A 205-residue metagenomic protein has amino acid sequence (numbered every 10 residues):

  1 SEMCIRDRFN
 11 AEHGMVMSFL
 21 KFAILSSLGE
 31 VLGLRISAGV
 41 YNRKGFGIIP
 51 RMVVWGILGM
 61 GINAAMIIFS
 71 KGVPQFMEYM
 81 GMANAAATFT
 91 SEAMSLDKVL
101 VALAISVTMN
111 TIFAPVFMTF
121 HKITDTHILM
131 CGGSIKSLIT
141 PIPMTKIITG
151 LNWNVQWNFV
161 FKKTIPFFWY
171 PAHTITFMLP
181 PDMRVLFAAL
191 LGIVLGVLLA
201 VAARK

Functional and structural regions predicted by a protein language model:
M3-I5: Short, small-residue-biased leader/transition segments that mark boundaries at the very start of proteins
R8-S27, G47-R51: Loop-to-helix transition at the N-terminal end of transmembrane alpha-helices
L25-G29, G192-A203: Alpha-helical transmembrane segments and their membrane-interface exit regions
S37-S70: Hydrophobic/aromatic-rich structural module bridging two neighboring secondary-structure elements via a short loop
I48-M60, T88-F113: Alpha-helical membrane-spanning segments of integral membrane proteins, especially the hydrophobic core of TM bundles
G59-M80, L103-I135: Transmembrane alpha-helix/helix-exit interface in multi-pass inner-membrane proteins
V73-L100, G132-M144: Membrane-interface interhelical connector segments
F167-T176: Hydrophobic, membrane-inserted alpha-helices
